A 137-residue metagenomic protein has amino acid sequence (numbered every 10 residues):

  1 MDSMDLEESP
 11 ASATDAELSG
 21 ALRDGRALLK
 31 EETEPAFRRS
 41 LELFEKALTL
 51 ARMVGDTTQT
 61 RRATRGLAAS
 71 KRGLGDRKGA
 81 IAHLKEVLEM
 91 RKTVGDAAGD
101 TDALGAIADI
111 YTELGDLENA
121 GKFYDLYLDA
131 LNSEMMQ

Functional and structural regions predicted by a protein language model:
A11-S12, R52-D56, M90-D96, N132-Q137: Short coil/turn linkers that connect adjacent helices within long alpha-helical scaffolds, especially alpha-solenoid
D15-A16, R38, T58, A98: Residue signature of alpha-solenoid helical repeat architecture, marking inter-repeat boundaries and helix-start
E31-E34, L74, V94, L114: Structural motif corresponding to the intra-repeat A-B loop/turn of tetratricopeptide repeats
E45-L50, E86-M90, L128-N132: Amphipathic alpha-helical segments of tetratricopeptide repeats
